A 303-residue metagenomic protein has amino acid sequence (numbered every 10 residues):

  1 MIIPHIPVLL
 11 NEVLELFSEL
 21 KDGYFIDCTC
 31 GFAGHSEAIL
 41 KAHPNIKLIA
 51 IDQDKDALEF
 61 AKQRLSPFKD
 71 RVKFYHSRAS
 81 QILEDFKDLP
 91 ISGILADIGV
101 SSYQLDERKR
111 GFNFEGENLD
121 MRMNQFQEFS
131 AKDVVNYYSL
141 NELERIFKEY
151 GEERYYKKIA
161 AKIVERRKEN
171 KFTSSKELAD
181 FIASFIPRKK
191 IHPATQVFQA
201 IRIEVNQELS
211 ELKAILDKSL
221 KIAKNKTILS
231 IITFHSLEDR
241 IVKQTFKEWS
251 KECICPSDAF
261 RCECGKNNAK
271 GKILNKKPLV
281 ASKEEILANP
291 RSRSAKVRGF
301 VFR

Functional and structural regions predicted by a protein language model:
M1-R303: S-adenosyl-L-methionine-dependent methyltransferase catalytic core, i.e., the SAM/SAH-binding region
